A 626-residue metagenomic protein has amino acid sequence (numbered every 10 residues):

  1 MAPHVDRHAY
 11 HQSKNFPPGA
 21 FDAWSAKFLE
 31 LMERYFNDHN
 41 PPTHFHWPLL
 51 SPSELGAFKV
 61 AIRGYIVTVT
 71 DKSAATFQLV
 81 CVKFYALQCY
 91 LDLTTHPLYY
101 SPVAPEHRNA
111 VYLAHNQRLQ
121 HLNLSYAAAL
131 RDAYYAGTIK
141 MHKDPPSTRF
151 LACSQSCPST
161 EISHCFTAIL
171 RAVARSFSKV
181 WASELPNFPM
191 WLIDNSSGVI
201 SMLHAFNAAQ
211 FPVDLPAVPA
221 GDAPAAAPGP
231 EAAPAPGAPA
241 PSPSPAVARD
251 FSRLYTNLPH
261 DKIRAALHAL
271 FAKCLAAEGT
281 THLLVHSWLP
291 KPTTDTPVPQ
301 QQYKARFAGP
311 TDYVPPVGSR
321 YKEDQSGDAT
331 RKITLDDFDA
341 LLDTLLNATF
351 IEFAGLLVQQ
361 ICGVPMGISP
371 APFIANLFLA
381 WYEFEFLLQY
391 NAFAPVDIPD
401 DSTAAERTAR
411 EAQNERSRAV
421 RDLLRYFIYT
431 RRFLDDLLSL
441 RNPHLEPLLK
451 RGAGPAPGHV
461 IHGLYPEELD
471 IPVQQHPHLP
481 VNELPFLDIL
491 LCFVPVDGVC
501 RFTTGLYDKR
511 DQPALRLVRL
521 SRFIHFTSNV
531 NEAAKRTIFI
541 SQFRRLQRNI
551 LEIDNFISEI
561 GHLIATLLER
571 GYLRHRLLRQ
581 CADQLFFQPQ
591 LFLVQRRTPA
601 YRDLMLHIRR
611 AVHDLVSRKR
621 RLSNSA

Functional and structural regions predicted by a protein language model:
M1-T68, V358, C362-P365, S369 (+3 more regions): Active-site and adjacent loop segments of nucleotide-processing enzymes that use two-metal-ion phosphate chemistry
M1-W191, P230-A232, L573-H575, D583 (+3 more regions): Non-catalytic nucleic-acid-binding interfaces of large nucleic-acid enzymes and RNP effectors
S13-A20, W24, L50, Y126 (+9 more regions): Conserved aromatic-histidine-acidic binding/catalytic patches
V103-E106, Y112, N123-Y126, S159 (+3 more regions): Conserved, structured core domains in eukaryotic proteins
I139, T167, R171, H268 (+2 more regions): Amphipathic alpha-helical interaction motifs in eukaryotic regulatory proteins
P146-R149, T160-I162, A174-R175, T256-L267 (+7 more regions): Short helix/loop capping segments that flank catalytic or ligand/cofactor-binding pockets
R175-K179, A276, T280, I351 (+6 more regions): Intrinsically disordered or highly flexible coil/loop and linker segments, enriched in small and charged/polar residues
F206, D214-A223, A238-P457, H478-F486 (+1 more regions): Conserved polymerase palm-domain catalytic core
